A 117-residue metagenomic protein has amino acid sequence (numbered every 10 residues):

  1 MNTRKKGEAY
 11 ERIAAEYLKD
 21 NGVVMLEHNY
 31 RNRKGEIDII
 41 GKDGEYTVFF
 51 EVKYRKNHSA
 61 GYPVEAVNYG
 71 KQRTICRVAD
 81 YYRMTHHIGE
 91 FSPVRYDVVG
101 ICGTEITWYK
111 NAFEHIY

Functional and structural regions predicted by a protein language model:
M1-H28: Acidic-basic catalytic patches of nuclease active cores, encompassing PD-(D/E)XK and other metal-cofactor nuclease
T3, N32-G35: Short acidic/glycine-enriched loop/turn segments that link adjacent beta-strands
H28-R31, D97: Short, solvent-exposed loop/turn elements at beta->coil junctions and helix N-caps that rim active or binding pockets
R31-R33, K42-G44, C102-G103: Short strand-coil-strand connectors
K34, T47-F49, P93, I106: Structural motif
I39-S59, I75: Conserved catalytic cores of phosphodiester-cleaving nucleases, focusing on short active-site segments
K56-D80, T85: Mg2+/Mn2+-dependent nuclease catalytic core
M84-Y117: Domain-level recognition of nuclease-like catalytic cores that cleave nucleotide substrates
